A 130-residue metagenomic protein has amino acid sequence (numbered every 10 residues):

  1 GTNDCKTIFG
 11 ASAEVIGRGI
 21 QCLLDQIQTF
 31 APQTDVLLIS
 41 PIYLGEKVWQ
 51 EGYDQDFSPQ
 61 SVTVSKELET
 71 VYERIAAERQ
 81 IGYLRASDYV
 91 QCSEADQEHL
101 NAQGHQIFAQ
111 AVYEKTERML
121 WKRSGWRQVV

Functional and structural regions predicted by a protein language model:
G1-V130: Alpha-helical cap/lid subdomain in secreted, periplasmic, or secretory-pathway luminal O-acyl-processing enzymes
